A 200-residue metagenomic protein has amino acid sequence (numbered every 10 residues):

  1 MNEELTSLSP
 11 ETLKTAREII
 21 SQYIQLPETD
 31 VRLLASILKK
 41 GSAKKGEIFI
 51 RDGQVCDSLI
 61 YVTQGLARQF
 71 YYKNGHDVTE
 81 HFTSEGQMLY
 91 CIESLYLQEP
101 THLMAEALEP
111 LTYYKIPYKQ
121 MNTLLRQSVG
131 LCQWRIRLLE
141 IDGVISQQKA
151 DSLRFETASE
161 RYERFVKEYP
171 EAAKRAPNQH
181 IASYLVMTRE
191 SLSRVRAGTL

Functional and structural regions predicted by a protein language model:
M1-K39: Cyclic nucleotide-binding regulatory module and flanking cytosolic helices
T15-A16, D142-D151: Short, Lys/Arg-enriched N-terminal segment that forms or immediately precedes the first helix of a structured domain
A35-S36, Q54-C56: Short, small/polar residue-rich loop motifs at catalytic or cofactor-binding pockets
K39, L66-Y71, M88, T112-Y113: Short beta-strand segments in beta-sandwich/barrel cores
G46, D57-R68, E85-G86: Glycine- and acidic-residue-biased ligand/ion/polar-headgroup-sensing regions
F49-G53: Short phosphate-coordinating micro-motif centered on Lys-Gly-acidic
V78-E140: Cyclic-nucleotide recognition modules
E156-L200: Phosphate-/nucleic-acid-contacting segments
